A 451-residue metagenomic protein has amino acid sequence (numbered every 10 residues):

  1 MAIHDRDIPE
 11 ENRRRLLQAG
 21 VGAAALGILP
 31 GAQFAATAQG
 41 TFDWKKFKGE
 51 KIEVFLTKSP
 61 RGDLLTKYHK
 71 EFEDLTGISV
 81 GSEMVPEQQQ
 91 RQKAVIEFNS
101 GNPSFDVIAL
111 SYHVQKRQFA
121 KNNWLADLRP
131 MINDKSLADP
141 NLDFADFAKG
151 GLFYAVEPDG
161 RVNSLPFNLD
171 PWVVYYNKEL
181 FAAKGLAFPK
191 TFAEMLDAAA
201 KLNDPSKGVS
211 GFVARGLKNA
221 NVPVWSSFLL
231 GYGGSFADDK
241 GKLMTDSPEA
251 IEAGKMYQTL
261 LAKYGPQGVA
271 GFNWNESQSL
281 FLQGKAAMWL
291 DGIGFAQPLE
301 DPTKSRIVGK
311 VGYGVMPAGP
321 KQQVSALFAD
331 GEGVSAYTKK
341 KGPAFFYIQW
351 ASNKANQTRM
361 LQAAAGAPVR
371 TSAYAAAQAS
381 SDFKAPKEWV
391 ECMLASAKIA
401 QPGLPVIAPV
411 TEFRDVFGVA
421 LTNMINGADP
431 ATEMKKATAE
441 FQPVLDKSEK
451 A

Functional and structural regions predicted by a protein language model:
M1-N12, G22-I28: N-terminal secretory signal peptides
Q39-K46, Y112-P171, V308-G312, S381-K384 (+1 more regions): Hinge/lid segment of periplasmic solute-binding proteins
K45-F47, K51, S79, A182 (+1 more regions): Conserved C-terminal helix/tail region of periplasmic/extracytoplasmic solute-binding proteins
K48, V311-G314, Q362-V419: Long, aromatic- and glycine/proline-rich binding clefts that accommodate carbohydrate-like moieties
K70-F147, E179, A183-K190, A287-M288 (+2 more regions): Extracytoplasmic "Venus flytrap"/periplasmic binding protein-like
Q115-R117, P223-S227, E252-F346: Extracytoplasmic/periplasmic substrate-binding proteins
L152-F167, W172, A193-L243, A286: Extracytoplasmic/periplasmic solute-binding protein
A198-P205, K240-A270: Glycine-centered hinge/linker elements that transmit conformational signals in sensory and ligand-binding systems
